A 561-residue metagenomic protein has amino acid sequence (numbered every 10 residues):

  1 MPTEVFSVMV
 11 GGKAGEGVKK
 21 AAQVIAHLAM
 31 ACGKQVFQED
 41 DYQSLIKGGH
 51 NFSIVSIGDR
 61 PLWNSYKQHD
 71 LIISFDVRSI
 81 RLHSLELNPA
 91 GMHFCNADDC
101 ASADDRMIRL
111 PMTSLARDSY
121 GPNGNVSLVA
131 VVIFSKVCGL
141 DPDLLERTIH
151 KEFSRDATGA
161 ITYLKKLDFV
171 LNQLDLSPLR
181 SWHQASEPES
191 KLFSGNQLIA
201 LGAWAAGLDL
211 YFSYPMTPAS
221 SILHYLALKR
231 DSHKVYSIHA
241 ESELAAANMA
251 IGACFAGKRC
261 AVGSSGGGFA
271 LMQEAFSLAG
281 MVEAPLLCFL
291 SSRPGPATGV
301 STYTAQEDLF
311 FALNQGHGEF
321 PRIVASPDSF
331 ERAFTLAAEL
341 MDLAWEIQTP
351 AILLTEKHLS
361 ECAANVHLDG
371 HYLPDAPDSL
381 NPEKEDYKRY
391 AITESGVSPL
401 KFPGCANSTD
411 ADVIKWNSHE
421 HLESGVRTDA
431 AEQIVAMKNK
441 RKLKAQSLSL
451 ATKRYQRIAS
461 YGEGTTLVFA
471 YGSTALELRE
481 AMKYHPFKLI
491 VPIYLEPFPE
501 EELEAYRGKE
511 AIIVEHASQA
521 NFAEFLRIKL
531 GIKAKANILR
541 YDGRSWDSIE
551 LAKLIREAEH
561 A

Functional and structural regions predicted by a protein language model:
M1-A206, L210, E510: Active-site cofactor/cluster-binding pocket
P2-K67, L71-S84, T217-A312, A325-A344: Thiamine diphosphate
S7-K13, V132, L210-F212, C260-S264 (+3 more regions): Short glycine-rich or small-residue beta-strand-to-loop segments that form or flank ligand, phosphate, metal/Fe-S
Q43-I46, C100-A103, L115, S220 (+7 more regions): Short gly/pro/ser/thr-enriched loop/turn and capping motifs at secondary-structure boundaries
S74, F94-N96, S264, L287-S291 (+4 more regions): Short beta-strand segments
L176-E187, A203-G207, A227-H233, F289-R293 (+3 more regions): Gly-rich Lys/Arg/Thr-decorated short loops/hinges at beta-loop-alpha junctions or inter-strand turns that position
F193-N196, W204, M341, W345-A561: Flexible, low-complexity linker and terminal segments
